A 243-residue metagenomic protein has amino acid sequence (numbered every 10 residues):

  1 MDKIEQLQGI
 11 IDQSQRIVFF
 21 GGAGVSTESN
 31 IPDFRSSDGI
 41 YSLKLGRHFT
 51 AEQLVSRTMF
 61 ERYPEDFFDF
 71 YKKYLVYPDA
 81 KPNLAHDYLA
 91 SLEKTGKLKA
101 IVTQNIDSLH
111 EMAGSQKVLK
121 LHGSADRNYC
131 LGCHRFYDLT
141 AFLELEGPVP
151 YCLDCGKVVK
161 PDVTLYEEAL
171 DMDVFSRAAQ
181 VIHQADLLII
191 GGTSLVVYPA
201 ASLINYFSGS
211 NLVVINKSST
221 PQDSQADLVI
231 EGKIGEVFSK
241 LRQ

Functional and structural regions predicted by a protein language model:
M1-Q243: Conserved catalytic core of sirtuin-type NAD+-dependent deacylases
